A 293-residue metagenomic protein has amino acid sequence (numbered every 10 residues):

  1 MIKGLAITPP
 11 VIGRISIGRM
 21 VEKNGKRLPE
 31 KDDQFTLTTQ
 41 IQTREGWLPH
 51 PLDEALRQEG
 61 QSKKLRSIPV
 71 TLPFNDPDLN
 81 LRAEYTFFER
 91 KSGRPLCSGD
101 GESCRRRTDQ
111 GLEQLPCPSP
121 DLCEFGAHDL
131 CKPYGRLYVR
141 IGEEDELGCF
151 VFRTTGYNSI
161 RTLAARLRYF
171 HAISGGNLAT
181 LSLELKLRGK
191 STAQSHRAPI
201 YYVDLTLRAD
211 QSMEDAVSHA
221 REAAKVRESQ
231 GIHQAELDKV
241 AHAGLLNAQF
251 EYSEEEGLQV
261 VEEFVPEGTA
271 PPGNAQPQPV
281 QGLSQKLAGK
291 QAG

Functional and structural regions predicted by a protein language model:
M1-E144, H196-A198, N247, Y252 (+4 more regions): OB-fold ssDNA-binding interfaces and closely related basic DNA-contact patches used across DNA replication/repair
E84-T86, T162-A164, S195-R197, V217-H219 (+1 more regions): Generic alpha-helix signal with a bias toward terminal, lower-confidence helices and secondary-structure junctions
G126-E214: Extended serine/threonine-enriched, polar tracts that run as long, contiguous segments within proteins
G156, T206-A209, Q230, G273-Q276 (+1 more regions): Intrinsic-disorder-associated interaction segments
R168, A172-G175, D210, R221-K225 (+2 more regions): Generic surface-pattern signal
A216-G273: Eukaryotic intrinsically disordered, low-complexity regulatory regions
